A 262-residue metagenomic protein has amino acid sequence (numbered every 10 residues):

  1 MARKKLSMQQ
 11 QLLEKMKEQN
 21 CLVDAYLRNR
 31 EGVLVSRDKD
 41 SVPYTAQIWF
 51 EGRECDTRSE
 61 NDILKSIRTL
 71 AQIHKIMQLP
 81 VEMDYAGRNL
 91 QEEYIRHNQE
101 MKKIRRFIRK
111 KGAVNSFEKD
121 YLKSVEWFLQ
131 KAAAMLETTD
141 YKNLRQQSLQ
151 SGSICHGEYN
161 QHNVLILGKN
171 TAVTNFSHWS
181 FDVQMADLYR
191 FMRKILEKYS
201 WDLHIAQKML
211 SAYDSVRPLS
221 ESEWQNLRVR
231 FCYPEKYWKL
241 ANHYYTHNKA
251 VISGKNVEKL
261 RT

Functional and structural regions predicted by a protein language model:
M1-M83: ATP-binding pocket architecture of kinase catalytic cores
R3-K4, C55, D84-I154, K259: ATP-dependent phospho-/nucleotidyl transfer catalytic cores
L22, L219-E223: Helix N-cap / loop-to-helix initiation motif
Y26, L136-A186: Active-site acidic catalytic loop and adjacent metal/ATP-binding pocket of ATP-dependent phosphoryl transfer enzymes
Y44-T57, L79, K103-K111, Y233-V251: A glycine-centered beta->alpha junction motif in the catalytic cores of kinase/phosphotransferase enzymes
M185-P218, F231-A250: Active-site activation/catalytic loop segments of kinase-like enzymes and analogous catalytic loops in related
A250-T262: Charge-rich, low-complexity terminal tails
